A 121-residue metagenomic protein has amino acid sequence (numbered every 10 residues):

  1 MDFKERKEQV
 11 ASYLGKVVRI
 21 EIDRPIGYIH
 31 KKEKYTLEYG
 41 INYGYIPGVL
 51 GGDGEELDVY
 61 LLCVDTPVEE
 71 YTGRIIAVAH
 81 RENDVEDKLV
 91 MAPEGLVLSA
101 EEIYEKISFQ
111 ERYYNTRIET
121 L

Functional and structural regions predicted by a protein language model:
M1-L121: Hydrophobic N-terminal alpha-helices or hydrophobic patches in metabolic proteins across all domains of life
